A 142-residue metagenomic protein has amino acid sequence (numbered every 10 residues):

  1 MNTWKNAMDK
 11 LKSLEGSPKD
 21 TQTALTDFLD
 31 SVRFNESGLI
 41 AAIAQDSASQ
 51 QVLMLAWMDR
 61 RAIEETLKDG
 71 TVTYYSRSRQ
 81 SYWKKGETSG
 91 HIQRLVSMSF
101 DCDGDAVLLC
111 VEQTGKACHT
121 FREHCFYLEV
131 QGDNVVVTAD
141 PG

Functional and structural regions predicted by a protein language model:
M1-A7: Short, Lys/Arg-enriched N-terminal segments with co-localized hydrophobic residues within the first ~10-30 amino acids
A7-I40, S47-A48, V52-L53, M58-G142: C-terminal binding/interaction regions
